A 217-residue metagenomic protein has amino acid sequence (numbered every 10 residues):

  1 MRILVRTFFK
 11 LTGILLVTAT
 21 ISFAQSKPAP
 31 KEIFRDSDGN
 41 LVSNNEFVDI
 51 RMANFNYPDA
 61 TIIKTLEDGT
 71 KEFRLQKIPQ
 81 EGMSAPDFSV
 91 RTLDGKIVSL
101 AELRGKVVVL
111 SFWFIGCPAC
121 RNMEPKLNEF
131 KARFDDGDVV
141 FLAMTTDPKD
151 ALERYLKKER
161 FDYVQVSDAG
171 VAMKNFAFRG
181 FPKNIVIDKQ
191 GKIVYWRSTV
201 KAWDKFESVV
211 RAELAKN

Functional and structural regions predicted by a protein language model:
M1-A29: Bacterial Sec-dependent N-terminal signal peptides
S26-K71: N-terminal accessory interaction module
K27-A29, S84, R179-F181: Short, small/polar residue-rich loop motifs at catalytic or cofactor-binding pockets
S37-G39, L66-V98: N-terminal "domain-start" segment that seeds a small globular fold
N45, A101, Y195-R197: Short hydrophobic alpha-helix segments
K71, V186-N217: Thiol-/selenol-based redox modules, centered on thioredoxin-like and closely related oxidoreductase domains
R104-G105, S111-E129: Conserved redox-active cysteine motifs that mediate thiol-disulfide chemistry, especially di-cysteine Cys-X(1-2)-Cys
L142, E153-Q190, S198: Short, internal strand/loop/helix patches that form the active-site neighborhood or redox-interaction surface
